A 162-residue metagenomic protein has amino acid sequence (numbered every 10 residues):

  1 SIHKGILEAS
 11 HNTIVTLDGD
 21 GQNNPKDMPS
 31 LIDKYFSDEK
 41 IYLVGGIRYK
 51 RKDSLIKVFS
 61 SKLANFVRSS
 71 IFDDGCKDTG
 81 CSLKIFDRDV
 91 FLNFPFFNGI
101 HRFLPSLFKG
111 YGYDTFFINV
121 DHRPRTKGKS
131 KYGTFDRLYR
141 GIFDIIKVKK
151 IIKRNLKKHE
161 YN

Functional and structural regions predicted by a protein language model:
S1-D53, K62, D89, N93 (+4 more regions): Structured catalytic core of nucleotide-sugar glycosyltransferases
G5, S30, S37, D73 (+1 more regions): Hydrophobic helical membrane-anchoring modules
D18-G21, C81, G128: Short, flexible active-site loop motifs that bind/organize anionic cofactors or intermediates
Q22, F86, R123: Conserved sequence/active-site signature of Rossmann-fold short-chain dehydrogenase/reductase
N23-K26, S54, V58, K62 (+3 more regions): Charged, alpha-helix-enriched surfaces in structured cytosolic catalytic cores of large nucleotide-utilizing machines
R48-L55, R68-K84, H101, G110: A recurrent flexible, glycine/aromatic-enriched loop bordering the glycosyltransferase active site that acts as
I56-V67, S82, L138-I146: Hydrophobic alpha-helical segments of integral membrane proteins, encompassing both true transmembrane helices
